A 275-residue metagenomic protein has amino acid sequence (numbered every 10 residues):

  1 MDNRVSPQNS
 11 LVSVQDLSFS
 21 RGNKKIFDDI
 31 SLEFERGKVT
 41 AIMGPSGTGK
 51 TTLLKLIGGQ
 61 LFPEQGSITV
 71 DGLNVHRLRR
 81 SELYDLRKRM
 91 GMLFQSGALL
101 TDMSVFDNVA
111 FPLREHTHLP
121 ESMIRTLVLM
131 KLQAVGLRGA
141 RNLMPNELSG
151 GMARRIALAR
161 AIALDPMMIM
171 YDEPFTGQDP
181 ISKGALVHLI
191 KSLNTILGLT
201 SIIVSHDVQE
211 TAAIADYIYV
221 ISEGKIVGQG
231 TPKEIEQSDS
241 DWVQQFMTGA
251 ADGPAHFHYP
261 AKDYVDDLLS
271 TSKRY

Functional and structural regions predicted by a protein language model:
G58: Helix-to-loop junction immediately C-terminal to a conserved catalytic motif
L73-N74, E121-G139: Conserved ABC ATPase "signature" region
M144-L148, M152: Conserved ABC ATPase signature
A163-M167: A short, proline-enriched helix->beta-strand linker immediately N-terminal to the Walker B motif in ABC-type P-loop
I169-D172: Catalytic Walker B motif of ABC-type/P-loop ATPase nucleotide-binding domains
T248-Y275: ABC ATPase nucleotide-binding domains
